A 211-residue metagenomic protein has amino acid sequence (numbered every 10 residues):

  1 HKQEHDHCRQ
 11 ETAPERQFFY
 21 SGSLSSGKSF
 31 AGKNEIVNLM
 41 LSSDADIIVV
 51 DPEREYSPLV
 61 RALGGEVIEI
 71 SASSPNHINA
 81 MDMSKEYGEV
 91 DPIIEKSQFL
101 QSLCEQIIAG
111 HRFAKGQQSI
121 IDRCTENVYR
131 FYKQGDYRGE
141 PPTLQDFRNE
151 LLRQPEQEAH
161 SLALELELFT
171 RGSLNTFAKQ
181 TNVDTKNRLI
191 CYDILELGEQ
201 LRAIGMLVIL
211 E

Functional and structural regions predicted by a protein language model:
H1-H5, E11, R54-E66, A72-S74 (+1 more regions): P-loop NTPase motor domains
K2-A72: Glycine-rich phosphate-binding loop of nucleotide-binding enzymes
